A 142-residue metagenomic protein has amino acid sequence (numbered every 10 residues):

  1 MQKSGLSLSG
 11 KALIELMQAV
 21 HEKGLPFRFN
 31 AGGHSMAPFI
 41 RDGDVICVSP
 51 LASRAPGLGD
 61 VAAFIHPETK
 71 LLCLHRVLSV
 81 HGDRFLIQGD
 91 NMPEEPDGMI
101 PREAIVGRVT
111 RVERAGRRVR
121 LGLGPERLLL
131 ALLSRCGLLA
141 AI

Functional and structural regions predicted by a protein language model:
M1-I142: Extended hydrophobic leader/signal-anchor segments used for secretion and membrane insertion
